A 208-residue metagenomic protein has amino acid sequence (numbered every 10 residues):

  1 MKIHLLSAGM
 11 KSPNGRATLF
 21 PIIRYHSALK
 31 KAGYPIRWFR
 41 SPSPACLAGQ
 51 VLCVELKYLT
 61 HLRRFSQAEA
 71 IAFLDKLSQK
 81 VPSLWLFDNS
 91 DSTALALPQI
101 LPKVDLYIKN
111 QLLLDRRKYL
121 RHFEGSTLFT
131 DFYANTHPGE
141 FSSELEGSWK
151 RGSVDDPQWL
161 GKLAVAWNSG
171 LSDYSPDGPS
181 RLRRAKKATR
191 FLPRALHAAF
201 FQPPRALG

Functional and structural regions predicted by a protein language model:
K2-S41, A48-G49, L56-K76, K80-G208: Nucleotide-sugar donor-binding catalytic core of glycosyltransferases
